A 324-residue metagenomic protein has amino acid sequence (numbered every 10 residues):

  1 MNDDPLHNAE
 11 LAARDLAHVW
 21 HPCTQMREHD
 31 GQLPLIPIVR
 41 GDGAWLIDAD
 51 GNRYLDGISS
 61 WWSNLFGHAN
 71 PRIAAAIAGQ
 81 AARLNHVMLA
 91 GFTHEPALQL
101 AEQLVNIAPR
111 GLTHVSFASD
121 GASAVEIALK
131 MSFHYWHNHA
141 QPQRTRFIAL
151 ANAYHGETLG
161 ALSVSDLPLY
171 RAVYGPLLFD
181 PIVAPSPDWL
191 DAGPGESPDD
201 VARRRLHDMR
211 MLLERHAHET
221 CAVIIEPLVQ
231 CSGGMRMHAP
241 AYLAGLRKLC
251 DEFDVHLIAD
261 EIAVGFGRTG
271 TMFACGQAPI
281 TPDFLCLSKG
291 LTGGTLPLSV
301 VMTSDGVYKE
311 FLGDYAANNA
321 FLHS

Functional and structural regions predicted by a protein language model:
N2-S324: Conserved N-terminal phosphate-binding loop of PLP-dependent enzymes in the Aspartate aminotransferase
